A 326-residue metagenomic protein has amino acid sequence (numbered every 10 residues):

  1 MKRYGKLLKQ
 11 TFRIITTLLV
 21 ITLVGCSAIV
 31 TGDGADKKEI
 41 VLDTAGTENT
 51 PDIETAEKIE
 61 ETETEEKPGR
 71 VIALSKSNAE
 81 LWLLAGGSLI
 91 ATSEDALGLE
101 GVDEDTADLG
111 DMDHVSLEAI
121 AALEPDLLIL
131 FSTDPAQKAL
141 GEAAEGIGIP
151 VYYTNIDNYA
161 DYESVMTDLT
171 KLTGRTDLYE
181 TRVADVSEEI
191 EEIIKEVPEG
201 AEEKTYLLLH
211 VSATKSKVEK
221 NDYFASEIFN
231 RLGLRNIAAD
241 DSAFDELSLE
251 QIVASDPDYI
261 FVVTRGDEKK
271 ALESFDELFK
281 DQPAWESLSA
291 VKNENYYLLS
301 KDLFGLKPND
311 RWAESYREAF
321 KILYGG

Functional and structural regions predicted by a protein language model:
K2-D33: Sec-dependent N-terminal signal peptides of Gram-positive bacterial secreted proteins and lipoproteins
C26-E48: Bacterial lipoprotein signal-peptidase II cleavage site
P68-A85, L178-L232: Basic- and aromatic-lined ligand-binding clefts that recognize polyanionic substrates
I72-L123, L127-D134: A short, structured surface patch at a secondary-structure boundary
D95-L99, K217-F244: Alpha-helical, coiled-coil/dimerization segments enriched in small aliphatic residues
L117-L130, I149, L249-V262: Proline-aspartate-enriched helix->loop->beta-strand connector
Q137-A139, N155-D168, L207-F224, E268-K270: Extracytoplasmic ligand-binding site segments that recognize negatively charged/polar headgroups
D161-E180, A184, T264-G326: Structured C-terminal subdomain patch of bacterial secreted/periplasmic proteins
